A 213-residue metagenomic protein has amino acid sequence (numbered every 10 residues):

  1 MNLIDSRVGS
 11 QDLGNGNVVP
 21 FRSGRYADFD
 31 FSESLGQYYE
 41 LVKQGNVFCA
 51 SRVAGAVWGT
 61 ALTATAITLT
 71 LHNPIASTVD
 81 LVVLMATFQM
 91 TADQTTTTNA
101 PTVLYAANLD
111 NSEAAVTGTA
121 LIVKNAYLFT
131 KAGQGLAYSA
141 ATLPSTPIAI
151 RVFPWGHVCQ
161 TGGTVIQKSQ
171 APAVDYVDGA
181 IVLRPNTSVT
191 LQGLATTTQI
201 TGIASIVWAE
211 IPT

Functional and structural regions predicted by a protein language model:
N2-S23, L35-T213: Beta-strand-centric surfaces of beta-sandwich/beta-rich domains
D28-S32: Serine/threonine-rich low-complexity intrinsically disordered regions
